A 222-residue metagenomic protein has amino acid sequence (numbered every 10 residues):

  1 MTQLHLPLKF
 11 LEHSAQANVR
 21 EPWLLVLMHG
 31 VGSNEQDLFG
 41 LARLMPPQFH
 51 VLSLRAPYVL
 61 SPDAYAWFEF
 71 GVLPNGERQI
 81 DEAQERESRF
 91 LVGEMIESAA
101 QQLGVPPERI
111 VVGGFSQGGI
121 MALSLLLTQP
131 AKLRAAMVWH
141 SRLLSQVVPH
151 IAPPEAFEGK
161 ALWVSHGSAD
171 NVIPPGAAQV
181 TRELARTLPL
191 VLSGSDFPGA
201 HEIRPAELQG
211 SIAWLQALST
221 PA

Functional and structural regions predicted by a protein language model:
T2-V105: Serine-hydrolase catalytic machinery in alpha/beta-hydrolase-like enzymes
H29-V31, G113-F115, G167: Conserved alpha/beta-hydrolase "nucleophile elbow" surrounding the catalytic nucleophile
G40, S124-T128: Active-site signature of alpha/beta-hydrolase-fold catalytic machinery across serine- and Asp/Cys-nucleophile hydrolases
G104-G114: Alpha/beta-hydrolase fold nucleophile elbow
G114-G118, A122: Gly/Ala-rich beta-loop-alpha elbow adjacent to hydrolase catalytic centers
A131-L144: A conserved short beta-strand
W163-H166, D170: Short beta-strand/loop motif that positions the catalytic acidic residue of the alpha/beta-hydrolase fold
G176-A222: C-terminal catalytic histidine-bearing segment of alpha/beta-hydrolase fold enzymes
